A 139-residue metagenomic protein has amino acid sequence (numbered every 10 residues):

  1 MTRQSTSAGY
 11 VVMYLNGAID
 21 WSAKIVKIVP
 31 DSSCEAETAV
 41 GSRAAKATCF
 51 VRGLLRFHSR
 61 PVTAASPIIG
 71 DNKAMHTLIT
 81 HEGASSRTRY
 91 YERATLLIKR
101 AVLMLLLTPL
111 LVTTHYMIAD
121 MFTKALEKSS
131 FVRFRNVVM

Functional and structural regions predicted by a protein language model:
M1-C34: RNase H-like nuclease fold core
K27-M139: RNase H-like nuclease module associated with reverse transcription
